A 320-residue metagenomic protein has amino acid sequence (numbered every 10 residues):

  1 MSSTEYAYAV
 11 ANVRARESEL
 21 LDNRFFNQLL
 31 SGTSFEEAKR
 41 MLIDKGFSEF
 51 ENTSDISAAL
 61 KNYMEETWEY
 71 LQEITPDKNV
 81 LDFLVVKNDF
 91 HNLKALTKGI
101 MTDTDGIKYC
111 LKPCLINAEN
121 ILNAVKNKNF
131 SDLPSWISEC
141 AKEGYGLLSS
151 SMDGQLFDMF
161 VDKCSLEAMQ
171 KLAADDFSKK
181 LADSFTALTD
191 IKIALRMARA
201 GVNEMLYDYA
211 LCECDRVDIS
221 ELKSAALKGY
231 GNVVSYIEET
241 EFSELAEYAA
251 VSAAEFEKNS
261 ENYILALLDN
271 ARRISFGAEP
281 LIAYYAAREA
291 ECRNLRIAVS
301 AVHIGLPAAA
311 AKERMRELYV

Functional and structural regions predicted by a protein language model:
M1-V320: N-terminal domain-start signal
